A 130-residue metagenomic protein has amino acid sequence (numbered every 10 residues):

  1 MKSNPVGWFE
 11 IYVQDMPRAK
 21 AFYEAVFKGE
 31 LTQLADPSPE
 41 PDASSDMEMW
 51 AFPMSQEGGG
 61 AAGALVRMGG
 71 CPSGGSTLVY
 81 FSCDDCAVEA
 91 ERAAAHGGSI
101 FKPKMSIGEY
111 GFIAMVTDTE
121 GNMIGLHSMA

Functional and structural regions predicted by a protein language model:
M1-G7, I11, T32-A35, A90-A130: Vicinal oxygen chelate
S3, E10-G59: Core segments of cupin and vicinal oxygen chelate
P5-F9, A61, G75-V79: Short amphipathic alpha-helical segments
A43-E48, S73-G75, I107-F112: Short acidic/glycine-enriched loop/turn segments that link adjacent beta-strands
M49-A51, A62, I113-M115: Short hydrophobic/aromatic beta-strand element in the GNAT-like acyltransferase core that lines or flanks the acyl-donor
E57-A62, E120-I124: Short, charged/polar, Gly/Pro-enriched secondary-structure boundary elements
L65-G69, M129: Acetyl-CoA-dependent GNAT
P72-H96: Mid-chain, well-packed structural core segment of small domains
